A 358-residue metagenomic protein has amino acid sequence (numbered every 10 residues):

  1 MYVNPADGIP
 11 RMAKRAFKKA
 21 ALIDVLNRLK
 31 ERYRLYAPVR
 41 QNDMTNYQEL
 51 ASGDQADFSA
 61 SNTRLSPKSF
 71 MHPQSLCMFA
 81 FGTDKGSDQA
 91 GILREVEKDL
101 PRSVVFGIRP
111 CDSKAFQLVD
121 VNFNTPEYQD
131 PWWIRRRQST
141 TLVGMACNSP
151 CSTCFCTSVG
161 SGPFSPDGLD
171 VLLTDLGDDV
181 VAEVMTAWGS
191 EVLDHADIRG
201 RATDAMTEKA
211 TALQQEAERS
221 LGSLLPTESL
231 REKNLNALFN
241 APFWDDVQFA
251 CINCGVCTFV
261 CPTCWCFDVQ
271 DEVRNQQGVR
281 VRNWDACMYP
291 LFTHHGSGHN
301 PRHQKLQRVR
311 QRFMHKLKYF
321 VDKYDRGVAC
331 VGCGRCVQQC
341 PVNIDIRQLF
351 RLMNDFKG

Functional and structural regions predicted by a protein language model:
M1-N234: Iron-sulfur-associated redox domains of electron-transfer enzymes in respiratory and anaerobic energy metabolism
A21-V25, C257, N283, D345: General structural feature for long, well-ordered alpha-helical segments within catalytic domains of soluble enzymes
F106, P242, D246-I252, V256-F259: Short, well-structured alpha-helical interface segments that form or flank functional binding sites
F116, P262-C266, P341: Active-site-flanking alpha-helical
A187, V256, P262-V269, F292: Histidine- and/or cysteine-centered catalytic micro-motif in compact active-site loops
T227-F249, F267-G358: Ferredoxin-type iron-sulfur electron-transfer modules in oxidoreductases and energy-metabolism complexes
S229-N234, C254-P262: Oxyanion-binding "anion nests"
